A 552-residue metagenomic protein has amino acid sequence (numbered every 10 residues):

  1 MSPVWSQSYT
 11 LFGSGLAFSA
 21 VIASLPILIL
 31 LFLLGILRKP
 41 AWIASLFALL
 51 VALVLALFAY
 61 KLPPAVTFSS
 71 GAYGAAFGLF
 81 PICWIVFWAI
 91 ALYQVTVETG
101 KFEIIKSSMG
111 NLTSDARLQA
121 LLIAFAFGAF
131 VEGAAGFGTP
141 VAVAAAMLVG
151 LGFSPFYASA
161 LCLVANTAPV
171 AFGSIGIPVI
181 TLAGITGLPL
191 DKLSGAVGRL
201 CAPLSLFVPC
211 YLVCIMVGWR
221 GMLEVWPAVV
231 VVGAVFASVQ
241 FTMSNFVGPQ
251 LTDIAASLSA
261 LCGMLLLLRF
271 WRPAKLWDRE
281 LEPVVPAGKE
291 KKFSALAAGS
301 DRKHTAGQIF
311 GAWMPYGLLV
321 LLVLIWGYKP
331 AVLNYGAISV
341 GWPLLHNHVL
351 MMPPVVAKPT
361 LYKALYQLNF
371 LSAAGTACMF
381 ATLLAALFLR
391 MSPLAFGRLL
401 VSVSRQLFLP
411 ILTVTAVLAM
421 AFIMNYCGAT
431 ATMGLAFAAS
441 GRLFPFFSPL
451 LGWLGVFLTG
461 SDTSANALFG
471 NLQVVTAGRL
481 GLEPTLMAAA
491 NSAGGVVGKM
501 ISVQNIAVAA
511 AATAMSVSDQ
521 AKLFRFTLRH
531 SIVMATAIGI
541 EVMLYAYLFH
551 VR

Functional and structural regions predicted by a protein language model:
M1-G13, L268-A312, I338-L361: Intrinsically disordered, low-complexity non-transmembrane regions of multi-pass membrane transporters
L11-L25, G78-I82, A135-P140, D191-L206 (+3 more regions): Structural signature of hydrophobic alpha-helical transmembrane segments
I22-L31, K39-Y60, C83-A89, V229 (+6 more regions): Hydrophobic mid-bilayer segments of alpha-helices in multi-pass membrane transport proteins, especially secondary
S69-F77, P81-S154, A160, R390-T476: Membrane-embedded alpha-helical segments and adjacent helix-loop junctions characteristic of multi-pass solute
V97-F102, S114-D115, L148-A158, G184-D191 (+5 more regions): Juxtamembrane helix-boundary/capping and inter-helix hinge elements in multi-pass membrane proteins
R117-A129, P155-A168, P189-C210, I215 (+3 more regions): Alpha-helical transmembrane segments of multi-pass membrane proteins
A171-V284, A493-R552: Juxtamembrane and boundary regions of transmembrane helices in multi-pass small-molecule transporters and channels
R302-L451, G455: Transmembrane helical segments that form the transport core of multi-pass membrane transport proteins
